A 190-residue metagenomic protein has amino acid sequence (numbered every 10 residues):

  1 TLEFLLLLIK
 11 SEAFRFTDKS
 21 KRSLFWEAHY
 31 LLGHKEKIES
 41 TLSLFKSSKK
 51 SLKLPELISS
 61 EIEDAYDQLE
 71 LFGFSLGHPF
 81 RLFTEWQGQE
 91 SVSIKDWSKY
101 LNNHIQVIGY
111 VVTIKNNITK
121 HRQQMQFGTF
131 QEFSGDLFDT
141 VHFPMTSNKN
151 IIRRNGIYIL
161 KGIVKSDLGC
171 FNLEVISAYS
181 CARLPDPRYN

Functional and structural regions predicted by a protein language model:
T1-K99, E174-R188: Sliding clamp-binding short linear motifs that recruit DNA-associated proteins to replication/repair hubs
D18, L76-Y189: Single-stranded nucleic-acid-binding OB-fold domains
